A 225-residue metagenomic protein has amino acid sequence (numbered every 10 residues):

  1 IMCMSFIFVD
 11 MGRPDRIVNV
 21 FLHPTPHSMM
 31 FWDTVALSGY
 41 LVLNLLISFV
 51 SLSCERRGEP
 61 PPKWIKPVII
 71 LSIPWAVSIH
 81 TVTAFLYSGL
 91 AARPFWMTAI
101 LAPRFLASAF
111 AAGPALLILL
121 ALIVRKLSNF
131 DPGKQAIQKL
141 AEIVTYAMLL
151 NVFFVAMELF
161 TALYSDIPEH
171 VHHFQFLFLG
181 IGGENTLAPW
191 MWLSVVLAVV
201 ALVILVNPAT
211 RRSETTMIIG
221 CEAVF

Functional and structural regions predicted by a protein language model:
I1, V20-W32: Aromatic/His-enriched, Gly/Pro-containing loop or helix-boundary segments that lie immediately adjacent to catalytic
I1-D15, W32, A36, L43: Membrane helical hairpin/interfacial module
M2, V77-H80, V224-F225: Aromatic-anchored segments of alpha-helical transmembrane domains
L22, P26, L37-S38, L43-R211: Long, contiguous internal "core" modules enriched in hydrophobic/ aromatic residues
M217-F225: Central hydrophobic cores of alpha-helical transmembrane segments in multi-pass integral membrane proteins
